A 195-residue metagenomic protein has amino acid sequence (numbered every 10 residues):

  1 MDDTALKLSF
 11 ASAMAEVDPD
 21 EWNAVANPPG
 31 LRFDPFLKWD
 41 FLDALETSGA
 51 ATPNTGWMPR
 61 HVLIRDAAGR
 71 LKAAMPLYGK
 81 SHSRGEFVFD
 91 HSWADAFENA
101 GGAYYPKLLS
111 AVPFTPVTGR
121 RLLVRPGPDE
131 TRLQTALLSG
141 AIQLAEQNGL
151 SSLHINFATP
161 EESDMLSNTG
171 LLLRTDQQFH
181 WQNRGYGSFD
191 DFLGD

Functional and structural regions predicted by a protein language model:
M1-D195: N-acyltransferase acceptor-side catalytic subdomain
